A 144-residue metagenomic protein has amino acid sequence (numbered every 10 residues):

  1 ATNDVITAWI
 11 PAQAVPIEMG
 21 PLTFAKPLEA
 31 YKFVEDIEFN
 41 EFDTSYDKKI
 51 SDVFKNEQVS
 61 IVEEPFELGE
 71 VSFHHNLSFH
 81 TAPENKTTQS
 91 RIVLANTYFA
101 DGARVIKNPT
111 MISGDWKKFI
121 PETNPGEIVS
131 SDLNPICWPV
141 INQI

Functional and structural regions predicted by a protein language model:
A1-I17, P65-L68, F73, N96-D101: Short, conserved beta-strand element in jelly-roll/cupin
T2, P11, P27-A30, E84 (+1 more regions): Short capping/connector residues at structural and topological boundaries
N3, Q13-P16, E57, E70 (+3 more regions): Residue-level signal for the start and early helices of compact helical domains
V5, G20, R91: Conserved catalytic motifs of the protein kinase core domain
V5-A14, E41-S51, Q58-V62, I106-W116 (+1 more regions): Low-complexity, flexible helical/coil segments
V15-F79: Double-stranded beta-helix
F39, V71-F73, L77-I144: Non-heme Fe(II)/2-oxoglutarate
